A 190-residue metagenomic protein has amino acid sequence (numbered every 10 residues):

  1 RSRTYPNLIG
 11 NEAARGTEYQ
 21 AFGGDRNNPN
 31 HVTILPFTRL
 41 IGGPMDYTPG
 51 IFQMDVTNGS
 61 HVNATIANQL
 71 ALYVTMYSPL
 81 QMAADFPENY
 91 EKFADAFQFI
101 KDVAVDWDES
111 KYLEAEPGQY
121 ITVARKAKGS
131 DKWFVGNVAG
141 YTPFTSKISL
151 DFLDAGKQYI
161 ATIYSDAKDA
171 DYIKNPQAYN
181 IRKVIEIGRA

Functional and structural regions predicted by a protein language model:
R1, M54-T57, M82-A84, E91-A94 (+2 more regions): Flexible loop/turn segments at secondary-structure boundaries
R1-T65: Aromatic- and carboxylate-enriched substrate-binding clefts and catalytic-loop regions of carbohydrate-active enzymes
T57-M76, Q81, A127-K132, N137-F144: Long hydrophobic segments that form regular secondary structure
A67, A71-L113: Catalytic cores of secreted or luminal carbohydrate-active enzymes
Y90-A96, Y141, D151-D169: Active/binding-pocket-proximal capping segment
P117-Y159: Carbohydrate-binding surface patches
T162-V184: Acidic, Ser/Thr/Pro-rich beta/coil linker or hinge segments at domain junctions
A190: Conserved small/polar residues in nucleotide/adenosyl-binding loops
